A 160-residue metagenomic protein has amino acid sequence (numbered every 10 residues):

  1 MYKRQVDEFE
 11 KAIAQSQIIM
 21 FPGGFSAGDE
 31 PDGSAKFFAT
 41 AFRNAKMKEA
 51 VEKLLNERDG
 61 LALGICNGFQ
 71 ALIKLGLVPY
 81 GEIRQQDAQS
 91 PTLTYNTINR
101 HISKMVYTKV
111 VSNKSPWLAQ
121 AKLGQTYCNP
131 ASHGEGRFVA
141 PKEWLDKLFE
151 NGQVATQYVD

Functional and structural regions predicted by a protein language model:
K3-L63, F69-E82, D87: Flexible gly/pro-rich beta->alpha loop and the following alpha-helix that scaffold active-site loops
R4-Q15, K48-L55, R84-D160: Amide-donor transfer/coupling interface in amidating biosynthetic enzymes
P22-G24, I65-G68, L75, V111-N113 (+2 more regions): Fold-independent oxyanion-binding glycine-rich loops and adjacent beta-strand/coil segments at enzyme active sites
